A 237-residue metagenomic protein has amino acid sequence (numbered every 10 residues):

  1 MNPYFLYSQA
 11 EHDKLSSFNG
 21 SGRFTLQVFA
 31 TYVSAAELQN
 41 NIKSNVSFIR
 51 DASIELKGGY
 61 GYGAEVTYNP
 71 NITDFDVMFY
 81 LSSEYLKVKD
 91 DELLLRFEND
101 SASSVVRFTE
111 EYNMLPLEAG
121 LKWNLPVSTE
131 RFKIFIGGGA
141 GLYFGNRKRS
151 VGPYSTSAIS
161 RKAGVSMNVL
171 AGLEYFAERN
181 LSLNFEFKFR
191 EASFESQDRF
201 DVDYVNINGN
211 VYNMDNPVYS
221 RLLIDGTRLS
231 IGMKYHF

Functional and structural regions predicted by a protein language model:
Y4-P70, R221-F237: Short glycine/proline- and aromatic-enriched beta-strand/turn motifs that initiate or cap beta-hairpins
A10-G22, N71-V77, P126-K133, A177-L181: Short loop/turn motifs that connect adjacent beta-strands in outer-membrane beta-barrel proteins
D13, V46-I54, A102-E110, P153-I159 (+1 more regions): Extracellular loop and loop/strand-boundary signature of outer-membrane beta-barrel proteins
S17, Q39, E174-F237: Predominantly the C-terminal beta-signal and adjacent terminal strand-loop region of outer-membrane beta-barrel
G22-F24, L56-Y62, E111-L117, F132 (+2 more regions): Residues that define the transmembrane beta-barrel architecture of outer-membrane proteins
V28-S34, F79-Y85, I136-L142, L173 (+1 more regions): Transmembrane beta-barrel strands of outer-membrane/channel proteins
L38-V46, D90-E98, N146-S155, S196-D203: Outer-membrane beta-barrel translocator domains and adjoining extracellular loop/strand segments of Gram-negative
E65-S150, I224-F237: Gram-negative (and chloroplast) outer-membrane scaffold detector with strong preference for beta-barrel transmembrane
